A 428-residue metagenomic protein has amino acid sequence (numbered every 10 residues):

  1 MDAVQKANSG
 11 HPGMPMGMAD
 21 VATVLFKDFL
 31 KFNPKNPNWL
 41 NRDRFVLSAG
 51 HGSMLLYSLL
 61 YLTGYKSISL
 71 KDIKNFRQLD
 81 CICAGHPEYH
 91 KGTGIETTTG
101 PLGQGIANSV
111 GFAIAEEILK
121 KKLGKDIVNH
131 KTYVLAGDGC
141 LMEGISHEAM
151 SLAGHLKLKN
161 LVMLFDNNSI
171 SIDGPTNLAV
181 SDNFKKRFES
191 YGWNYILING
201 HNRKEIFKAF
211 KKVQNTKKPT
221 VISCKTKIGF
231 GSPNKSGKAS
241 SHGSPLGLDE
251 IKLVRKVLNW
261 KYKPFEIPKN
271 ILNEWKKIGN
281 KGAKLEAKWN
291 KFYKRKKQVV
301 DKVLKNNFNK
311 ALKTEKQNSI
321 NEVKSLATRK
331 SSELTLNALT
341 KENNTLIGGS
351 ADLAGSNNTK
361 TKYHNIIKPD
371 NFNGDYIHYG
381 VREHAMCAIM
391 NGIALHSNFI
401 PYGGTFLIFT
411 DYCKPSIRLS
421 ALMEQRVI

Functional and structural regions predicted by a protein language model:
M1-S9, D166-N168: N-terminal capping segment at the start of a domain
A7-A19, F45-H51, P87-N108, C140 (+5 more regions): Active-site nucleophile and cofactor-binding loops and adjacent substrate-binding regions of central metabolic enzymes
M18-H155, K360-T361, I393: Cofactor-binding active-site loop characterized by glycine-rich and histidine/acidic residues
P34-K35, K91, I95-K277: Glycine-rich ThDP/TPP pyrophosphate-binding loop and its adjacent helix/strand module within ThDP-dependent enzymes
D43-F45, K131-Y133, N160-V162, N194-Y195 (+6 more regions): Beta-sheet entry/capping signal
G50-S53, T63, L79-D80, Y133-M142 (+7 more regions): Acidic, glycine-rich active-site loops and adjacent beta-strand->loop/helix elements that engage anionic groups
Y65-Q78, A153-D166, E189-W193, A421-I428: A glycine-rich helix N-cap at a beta->alpha junction
A287-R426: Non-catalytic terminal/interface segments that mediate subunit docking, oligomerization, and allosteric communication
